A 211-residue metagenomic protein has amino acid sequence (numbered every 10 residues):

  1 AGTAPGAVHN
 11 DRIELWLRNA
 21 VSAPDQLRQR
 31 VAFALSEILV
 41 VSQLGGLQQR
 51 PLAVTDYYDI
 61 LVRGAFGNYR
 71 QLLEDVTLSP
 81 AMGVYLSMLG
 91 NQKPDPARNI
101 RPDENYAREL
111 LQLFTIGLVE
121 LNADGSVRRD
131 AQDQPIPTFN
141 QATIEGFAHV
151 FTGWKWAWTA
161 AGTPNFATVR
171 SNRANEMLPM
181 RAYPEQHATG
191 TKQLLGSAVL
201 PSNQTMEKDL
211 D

Functional and structural regions predicted by a protein language model:
A1, P5, H9-L17, Q49-D211: Active-site substrate-binding loop specific to GH73 endo-beta-N-acetylglucosaminidase modules in bacterial autolysins
L15-Q26, F33: Structured, charged N-terminal subsegments at the starts of enzyme catalytic cores and at intra-chain domain/subunit
D25-Q26, L39-S42: Short, contiguous, well-structured surface segments enriched in hydrophobic/aromatic residues
R28-R30, R108: Basic side chains
A32-V40, L111, H149: Amphipathic, well-packed alpha-helical segments that form the structural scaffold of globular domains
L44-L47: Short, polar/flexible loop-turn hinges at active-site or ligand-entry regions and domain interfaces
